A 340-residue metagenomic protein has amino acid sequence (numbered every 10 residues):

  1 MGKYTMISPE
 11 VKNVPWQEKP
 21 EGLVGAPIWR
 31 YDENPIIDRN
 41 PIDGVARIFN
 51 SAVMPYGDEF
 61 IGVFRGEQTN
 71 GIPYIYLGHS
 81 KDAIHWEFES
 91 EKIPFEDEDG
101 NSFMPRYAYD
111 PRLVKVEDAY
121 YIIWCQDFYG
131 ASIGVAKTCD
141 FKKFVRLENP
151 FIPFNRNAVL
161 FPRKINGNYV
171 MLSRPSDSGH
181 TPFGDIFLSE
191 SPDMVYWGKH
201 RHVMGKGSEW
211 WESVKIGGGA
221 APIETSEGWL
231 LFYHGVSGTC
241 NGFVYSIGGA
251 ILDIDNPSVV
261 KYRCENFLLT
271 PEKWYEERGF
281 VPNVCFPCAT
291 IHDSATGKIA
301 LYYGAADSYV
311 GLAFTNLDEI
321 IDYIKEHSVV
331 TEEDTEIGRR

Functional and structural regions predicted by a protein language model:
M1-R106, V114-V214, I223-N283, S294-K298 (+1 more regions): Beta-rich carbohydrate-recognition and catalytic domains
A220: Catalytic core of Fe(II)/2-oxoglutarate
C288, H292: C-terminal substrate/ligand-recognition segments
